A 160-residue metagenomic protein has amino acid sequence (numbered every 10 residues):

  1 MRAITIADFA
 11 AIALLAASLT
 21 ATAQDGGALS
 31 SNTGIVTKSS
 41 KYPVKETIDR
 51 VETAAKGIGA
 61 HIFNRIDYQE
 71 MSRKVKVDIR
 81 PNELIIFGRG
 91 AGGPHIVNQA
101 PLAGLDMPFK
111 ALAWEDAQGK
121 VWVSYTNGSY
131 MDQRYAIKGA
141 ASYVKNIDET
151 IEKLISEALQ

Functional and structural regions predicted by a protein language model:
M1-A7: Positively charged n-region of N-terminal signal peptides that target proteins for export
A7-S18: Bacterial N-terminal signal peptides
L19-A23: Sec/Tat signal peptide C-region and signal peptidase I cleavage site
Q24-G59, S156: Terminal, regulation- and interaction-focused segments at domain boundaries
E52, K56-F109, A113: Compact, glycine-rich, soluble single-domain proteins
K110-I137: Beta-strand/loop substructures that line and gate deep hydrophobic ligand-binding cavities in soluble
S129-Q160: C-terminal partner/receptor-binding element of secreted or periplasmic proteins
